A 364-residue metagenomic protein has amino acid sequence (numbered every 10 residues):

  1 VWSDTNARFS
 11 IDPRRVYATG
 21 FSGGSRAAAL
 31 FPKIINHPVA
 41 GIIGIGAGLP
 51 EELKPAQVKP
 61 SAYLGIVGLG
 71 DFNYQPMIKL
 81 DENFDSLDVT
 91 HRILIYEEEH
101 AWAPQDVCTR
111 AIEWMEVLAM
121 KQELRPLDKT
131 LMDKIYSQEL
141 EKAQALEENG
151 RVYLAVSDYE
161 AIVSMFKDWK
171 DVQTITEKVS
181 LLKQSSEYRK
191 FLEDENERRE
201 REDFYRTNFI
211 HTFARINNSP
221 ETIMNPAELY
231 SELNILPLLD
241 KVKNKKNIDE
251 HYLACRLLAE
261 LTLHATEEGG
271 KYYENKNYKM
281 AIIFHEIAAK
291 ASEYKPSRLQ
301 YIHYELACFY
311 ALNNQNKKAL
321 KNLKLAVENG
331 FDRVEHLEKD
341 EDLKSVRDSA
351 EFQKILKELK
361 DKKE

Functional and structural regions predicted by a protein language model:
V1-S22, N36: Gly/Ser-rich "nucleophile elbow"/oxyanion-hole loop immediately N-terminal to the catalytic nucleophile in hydrolases
S25-H37, I42: Short glycine-enriched nucleophile-adjacent loop and the immediately C-terminal alpha-helix near the catalytic center
L64-G68: Short beta-strand/loop motif that positions the catalytic acidic residue of the alpha/beta-hydrolase fold
D85-V152, V156-I162, W169, Q173-Q184: C-terminal catalytic histidine-bearing segment of alpha/beta-hydrolase fold enzymes
V117-K121, K178-T207, A311-K318, L343-E364: Alpha-helical linker/edge segments of TPR/alpha-solenoid repeat scaffolds and analogous pre-/post-domain helices
K142, I162, V179, L261 (+2 more regions): Structural register within alpha-helical repeat arrays
